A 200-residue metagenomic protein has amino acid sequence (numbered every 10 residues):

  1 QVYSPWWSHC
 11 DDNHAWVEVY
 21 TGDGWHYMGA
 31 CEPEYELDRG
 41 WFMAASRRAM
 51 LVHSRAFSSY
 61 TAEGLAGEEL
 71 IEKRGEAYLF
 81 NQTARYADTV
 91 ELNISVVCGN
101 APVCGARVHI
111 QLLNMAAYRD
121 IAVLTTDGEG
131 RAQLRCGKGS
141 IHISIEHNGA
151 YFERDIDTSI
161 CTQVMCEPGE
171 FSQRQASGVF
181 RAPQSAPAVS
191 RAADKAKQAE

Functional and structural regions predicted by a protein language model:
Q1-S59: Hydrophobic/aromatic-rich core segments of domains that either
A44-T83, N148-Y151, V179-R191: A general sequence property marking short-to-moderate contiguous segments in secreted/outer-membrane adhesion
V90-N100: A short, amphipathic beta-strand motif
G99-A116: Short, ordered, surface-exposed loop/turn motifs in non-cytosolic proteins
N114-Q133: Short, acidic Ser/Thr/Gly-rich low-complexity loop/linker segments typical of extracellular and cell-surface proteins
R131-H142, H147-N148: Short Pro-Gly-centered beta-turn/loop motif in secreted/extracellular proteins
E146-S172: Structured interaction patches on ligand/partner-binding surfaces of diverse proteins
E170-E200: Compositionally biased low-complexity segments at domain edges in trafficked proteins and select soluble regulators
